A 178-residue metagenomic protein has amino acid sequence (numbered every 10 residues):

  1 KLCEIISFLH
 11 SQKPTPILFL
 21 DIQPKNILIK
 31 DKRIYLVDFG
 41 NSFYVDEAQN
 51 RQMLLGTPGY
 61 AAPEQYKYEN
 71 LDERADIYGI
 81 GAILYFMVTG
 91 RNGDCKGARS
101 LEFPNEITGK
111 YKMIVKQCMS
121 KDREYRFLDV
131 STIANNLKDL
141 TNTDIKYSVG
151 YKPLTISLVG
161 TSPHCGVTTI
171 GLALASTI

Functional and structural regions predicted by a protein language model:
E4-I17: Protein kinase catalytic-loop region centered on the HRD/HxD motif
N26-L36: Conserved protein kinase catalytic/activation segment
R51-E64: Conserved activation segment of eukaryotic-like protein kinases, specifically the C-terminal portion of the activation
D76: Conserved catalytic-loop aspartate of Hanks-type protein kinases
E106-K121: Conserved C-terminal C-lobe helix
G150-I178: Walker A/P-loop phosphate-binding motif and the immediately C-terminal alpha-helix
